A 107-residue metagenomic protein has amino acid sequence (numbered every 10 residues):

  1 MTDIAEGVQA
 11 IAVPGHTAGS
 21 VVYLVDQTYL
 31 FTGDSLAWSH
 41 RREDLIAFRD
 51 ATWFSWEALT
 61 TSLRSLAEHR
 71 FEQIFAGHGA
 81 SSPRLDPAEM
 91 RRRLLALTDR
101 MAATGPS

Functional and structural regions predicted by a protein language model:
M1-E6, A10: Short, conserved active-site entrance elements at the starts or edges of catalytic domains
Q9-P14, A18-T104: Metallo-beta-lactamase
